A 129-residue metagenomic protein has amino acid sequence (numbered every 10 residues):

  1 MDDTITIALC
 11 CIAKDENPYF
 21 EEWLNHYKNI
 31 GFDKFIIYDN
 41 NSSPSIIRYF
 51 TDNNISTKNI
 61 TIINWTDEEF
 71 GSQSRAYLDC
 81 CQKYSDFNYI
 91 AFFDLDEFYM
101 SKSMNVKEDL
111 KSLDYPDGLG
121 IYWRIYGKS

Functional and structural regions predicted by a protein language model:
T6-A8: Cell-envelope/extracellular polymer assembly enzymes that use nucleotide-activated donors
C11-N25, N41: Active-site beta-to-alpha loop of glycosyltransferases that engages the nucleotide-sugar donor
N25-K34: Short, acidic, metal-binding catalytic loop of nucleotide-sugar glycosyltransferases
D33-K34, N88, D117: Short acidic/polar active-site loop segments enriched in Thr and Asp
D33-N41, I63-T66: Short beta-strand/loop segment that forms part of the nucleotide-sugar
N40, D94-F98: Short acidic donor-binding/metal-coordinating loop in glycosyltransferase active sites
S45-F92, M100-S101: Active-site-proximal specificity loops/subdomain of glycosyltransferases
S101-G127: Conserved donor-nucleotide/metal-binding helix-loop-beta segment in metal-dependent transferases, i.e., the alpha-helix
